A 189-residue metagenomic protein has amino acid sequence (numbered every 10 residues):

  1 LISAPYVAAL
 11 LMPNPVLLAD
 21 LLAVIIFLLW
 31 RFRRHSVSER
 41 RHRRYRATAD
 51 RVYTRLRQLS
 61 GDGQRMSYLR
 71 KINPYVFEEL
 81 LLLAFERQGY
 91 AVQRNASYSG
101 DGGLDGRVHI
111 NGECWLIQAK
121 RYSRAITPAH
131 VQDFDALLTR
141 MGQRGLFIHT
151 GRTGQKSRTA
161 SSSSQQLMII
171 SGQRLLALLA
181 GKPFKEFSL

Functional and structural regions predicted by a protein language model:
L1-L189: Mixed-charge (Asp/Glu-Lys/Arg
